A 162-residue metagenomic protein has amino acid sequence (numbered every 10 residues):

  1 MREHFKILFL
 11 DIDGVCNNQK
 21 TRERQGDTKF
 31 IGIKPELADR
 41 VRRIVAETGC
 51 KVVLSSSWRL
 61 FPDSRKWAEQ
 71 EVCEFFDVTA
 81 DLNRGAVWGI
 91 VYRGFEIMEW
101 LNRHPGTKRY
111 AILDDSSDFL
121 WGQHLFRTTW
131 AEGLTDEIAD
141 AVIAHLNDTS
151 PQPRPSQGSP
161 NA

Functional and structural regions predicted by a protein language model:
R2-A162: Catalytic phosphate/metal-binding cores of nucleic-acid and nucleotide-processing enzymes, i.e., regions that mediate
